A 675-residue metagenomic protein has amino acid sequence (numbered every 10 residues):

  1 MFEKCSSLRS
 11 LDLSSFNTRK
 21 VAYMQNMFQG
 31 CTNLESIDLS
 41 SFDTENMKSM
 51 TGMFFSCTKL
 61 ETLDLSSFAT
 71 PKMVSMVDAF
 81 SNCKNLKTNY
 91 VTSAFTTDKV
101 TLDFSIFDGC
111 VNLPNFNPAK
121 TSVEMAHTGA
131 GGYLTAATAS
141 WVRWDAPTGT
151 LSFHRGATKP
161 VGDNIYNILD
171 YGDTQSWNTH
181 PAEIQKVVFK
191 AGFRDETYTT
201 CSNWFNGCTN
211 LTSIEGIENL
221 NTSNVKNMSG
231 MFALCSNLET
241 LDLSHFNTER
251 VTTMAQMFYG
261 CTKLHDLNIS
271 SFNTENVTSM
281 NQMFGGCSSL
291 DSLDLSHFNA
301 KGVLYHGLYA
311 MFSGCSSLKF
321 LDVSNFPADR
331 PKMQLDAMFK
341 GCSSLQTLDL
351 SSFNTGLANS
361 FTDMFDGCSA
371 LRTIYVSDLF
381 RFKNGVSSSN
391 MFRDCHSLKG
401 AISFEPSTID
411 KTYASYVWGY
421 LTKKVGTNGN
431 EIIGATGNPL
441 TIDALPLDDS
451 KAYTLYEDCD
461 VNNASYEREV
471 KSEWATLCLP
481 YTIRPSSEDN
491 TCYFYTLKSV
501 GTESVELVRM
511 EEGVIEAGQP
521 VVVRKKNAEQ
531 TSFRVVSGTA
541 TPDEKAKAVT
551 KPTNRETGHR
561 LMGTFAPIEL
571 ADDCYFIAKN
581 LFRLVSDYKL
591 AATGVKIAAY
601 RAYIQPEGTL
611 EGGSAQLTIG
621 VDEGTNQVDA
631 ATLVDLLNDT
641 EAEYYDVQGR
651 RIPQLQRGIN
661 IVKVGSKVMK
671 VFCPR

Functional and structural regions predicted by a protein language model:
M1-E3, Q29, P118-N219, S223-L234 (+6 more regions): Surface-exposed repetitive/solenoidal architectures
S6-A22, T32-K48, T58-V74, K84-V100 (+12 more regions): Structural signature of tandem-repeat unit edges
L11, I37, L63, I214 (+8 more regions): A motif-centric signal for short, conserved binding hotspots located in accessible loops or intrinsically disordered
Q25-N26, T51-G52, V77-D78, S202 (+7 more regions): Register-specific detector for alpha-helical tandem repeat solenoids, activating on a conserved position within each
V111-L113, G156-P160, H396-L398, K526-Q530 (+1 more regions): Acidic glycine-/aspartate-rich tracts in secreted/extracellular proteins
L134, G419-L421, Q519-R524, I659-K667: Append "Rare intracellular matches occur via the same short Y/T/C beta-strand/loop motifs
T427-E488, M510-N580, S586-D629, F672-P674: A short, polar beta-strand/turn micro-motif
G624-R675: C-terminal outer-membrane/trafficking sorting elements
